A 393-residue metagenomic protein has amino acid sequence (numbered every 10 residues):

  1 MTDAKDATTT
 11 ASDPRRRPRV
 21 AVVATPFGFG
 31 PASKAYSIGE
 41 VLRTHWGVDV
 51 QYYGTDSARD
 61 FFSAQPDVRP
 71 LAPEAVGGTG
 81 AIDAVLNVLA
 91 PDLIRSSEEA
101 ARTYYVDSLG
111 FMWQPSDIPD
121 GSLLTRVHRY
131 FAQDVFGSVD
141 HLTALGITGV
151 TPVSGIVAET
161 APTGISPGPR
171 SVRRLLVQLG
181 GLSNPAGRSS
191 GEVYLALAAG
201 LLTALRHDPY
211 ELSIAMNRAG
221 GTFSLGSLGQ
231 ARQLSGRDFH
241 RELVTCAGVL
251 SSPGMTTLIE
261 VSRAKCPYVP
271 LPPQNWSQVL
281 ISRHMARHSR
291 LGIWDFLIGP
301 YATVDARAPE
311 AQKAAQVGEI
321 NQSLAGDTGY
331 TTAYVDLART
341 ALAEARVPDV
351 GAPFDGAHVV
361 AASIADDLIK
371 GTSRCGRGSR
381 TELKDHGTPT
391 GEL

Functional and structural regions predicted by a protein language model:
A21-H141: Active-site and donor-binding regions of nucleotide-sugar-utilizing enzymes
K34, I38-V41, A161-R218: Conserved catalytic-core segment of nucleotide-activated headgroup transferases in glycan assembly
Y53-R59, S63, A199-Q233: Catalytic donor nucleotide-activated moiety binding site of glycosyltransferases and closely related
E74-G78, N217-I259: Donor nucleotide-activated moiety binding/catalytic core segment of transferases that use nucleotide-activated donors
G80-A81, R126, V244-C246, R263: Alpha-helix C-terminal capping/helix-to-coil transition sites in glycosyltransferase folds
M112-Q114, L123-N184: A nucleotide-sugar donor-handling region in carbohydrate enzymes
T256-T332: Catalytic binding pocket for nucleotide-activated donors in carbohydrate/polymer assembly enzymes
T303-L393: C-terminal amphipathic helix plus adjacent low-complexity, charged tail appended to glycosyltransferase catalytic
